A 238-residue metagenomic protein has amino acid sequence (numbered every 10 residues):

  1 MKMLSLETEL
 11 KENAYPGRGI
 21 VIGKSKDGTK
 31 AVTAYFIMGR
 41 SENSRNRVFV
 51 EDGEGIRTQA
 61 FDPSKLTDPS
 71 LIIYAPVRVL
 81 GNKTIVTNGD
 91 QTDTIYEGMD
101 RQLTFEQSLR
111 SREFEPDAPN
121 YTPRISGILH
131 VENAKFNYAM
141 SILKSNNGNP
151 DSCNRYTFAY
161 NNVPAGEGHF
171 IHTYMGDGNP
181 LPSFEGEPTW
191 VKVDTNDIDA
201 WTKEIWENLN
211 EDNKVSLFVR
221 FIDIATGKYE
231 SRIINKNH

Functional and structural regions predicted by a protein language model:
M1-H238: Conserved short alpha-helical segments that host acidic/polar catalytic motifs at enzyme active sites
